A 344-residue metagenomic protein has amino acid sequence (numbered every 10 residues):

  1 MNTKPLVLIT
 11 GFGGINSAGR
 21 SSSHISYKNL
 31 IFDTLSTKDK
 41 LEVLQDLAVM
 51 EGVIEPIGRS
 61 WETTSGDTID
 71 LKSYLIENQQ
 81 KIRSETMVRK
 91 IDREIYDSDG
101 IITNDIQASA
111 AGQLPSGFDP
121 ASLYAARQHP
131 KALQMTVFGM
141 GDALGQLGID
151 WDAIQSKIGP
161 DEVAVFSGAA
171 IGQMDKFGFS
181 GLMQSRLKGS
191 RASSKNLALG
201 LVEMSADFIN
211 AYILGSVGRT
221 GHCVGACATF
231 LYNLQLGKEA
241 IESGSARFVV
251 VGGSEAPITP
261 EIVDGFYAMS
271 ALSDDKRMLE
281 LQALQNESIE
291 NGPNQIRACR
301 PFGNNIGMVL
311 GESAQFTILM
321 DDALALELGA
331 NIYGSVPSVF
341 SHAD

Functional and structural regions predicted by a protein language model:
M1-S122, A323-V336: ACP-dependent fatty acid/polyketide chain-elongation machinery
P5-S17, L284-D344: Condensing-enzyme catalytic core mediating Claisen C-C bond formation in acyl metabolism
S21, K176-S180, L234, P260-G265 (+1 more regions): Short acidic, glycine/serine/threonine-rich loops at helix termini
A48, K90-Q134, G172-L236, M269-V309: Conserved catalytic cysteine-centered active-site region of acyl-thioester-dependent Claisen-condensing enzymes
L133-S193: Hydrophobic alpha-helical hairpins/lids featuring a short glycine-rich hinge
T136-I149, V202, A206, G221-E255 (+1 more regions): Active-site-proximal alpha-helical scaffold in enzymes
I154-A164, R219-V224, V249-S254, N331-S341: Beta-strand segments within the central parallel beta-sheet cores of soluble alpha/beta enzyme folds
A169-G172, G225-T229, G253-I258, S338-A343: Acidic, glycine-rich active-site loops and adjacent beta-strand->loop/helix elements that engage anionic groups
